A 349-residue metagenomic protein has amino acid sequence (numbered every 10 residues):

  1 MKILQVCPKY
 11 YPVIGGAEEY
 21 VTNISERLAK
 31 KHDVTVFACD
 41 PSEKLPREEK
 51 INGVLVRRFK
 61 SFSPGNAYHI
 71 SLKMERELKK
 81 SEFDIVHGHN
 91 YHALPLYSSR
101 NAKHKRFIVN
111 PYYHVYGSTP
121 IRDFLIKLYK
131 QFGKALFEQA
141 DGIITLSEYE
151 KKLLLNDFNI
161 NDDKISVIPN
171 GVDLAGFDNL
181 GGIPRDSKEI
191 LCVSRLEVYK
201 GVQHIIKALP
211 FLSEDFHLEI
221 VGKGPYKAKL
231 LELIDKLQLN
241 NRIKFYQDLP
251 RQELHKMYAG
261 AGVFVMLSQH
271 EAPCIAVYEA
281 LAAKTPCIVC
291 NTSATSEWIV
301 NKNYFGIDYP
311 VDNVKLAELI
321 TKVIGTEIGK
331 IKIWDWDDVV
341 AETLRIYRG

Functional and structural regions predicted by a protein language model:
E19, K188-F211, P225-L231: A conserved mid-protein helix/loop that constitutes part of the nucleotide-sugar donor-binding site
G88-P95, P111: Short His-centered aromatic/hydrophobic patch
I126-I143: Membrane-proximal helix-turn-helix segments that form the acceptor-binding/catalytic region of lipid-linked
Y149, G171: Carbohydrate-associated surface elements
D248, K256-A261: Short alpha-helical donor nucleotide-sugar binding micro-motif in glycosyltransferases
Q269: Aromatic "clamp/platform" in nucleotide-sugar-dependent glycosyltransferases that forms part of the donor/acceptor
S296-K322: Change "using UDP/GDP/dTDP sugars" to "using nucleotide sugars
V311, G325-G349: A charged, aromatic-enriched C-terminal amphipathic alpha-helix characteristic of glycosyltransferases across folds
